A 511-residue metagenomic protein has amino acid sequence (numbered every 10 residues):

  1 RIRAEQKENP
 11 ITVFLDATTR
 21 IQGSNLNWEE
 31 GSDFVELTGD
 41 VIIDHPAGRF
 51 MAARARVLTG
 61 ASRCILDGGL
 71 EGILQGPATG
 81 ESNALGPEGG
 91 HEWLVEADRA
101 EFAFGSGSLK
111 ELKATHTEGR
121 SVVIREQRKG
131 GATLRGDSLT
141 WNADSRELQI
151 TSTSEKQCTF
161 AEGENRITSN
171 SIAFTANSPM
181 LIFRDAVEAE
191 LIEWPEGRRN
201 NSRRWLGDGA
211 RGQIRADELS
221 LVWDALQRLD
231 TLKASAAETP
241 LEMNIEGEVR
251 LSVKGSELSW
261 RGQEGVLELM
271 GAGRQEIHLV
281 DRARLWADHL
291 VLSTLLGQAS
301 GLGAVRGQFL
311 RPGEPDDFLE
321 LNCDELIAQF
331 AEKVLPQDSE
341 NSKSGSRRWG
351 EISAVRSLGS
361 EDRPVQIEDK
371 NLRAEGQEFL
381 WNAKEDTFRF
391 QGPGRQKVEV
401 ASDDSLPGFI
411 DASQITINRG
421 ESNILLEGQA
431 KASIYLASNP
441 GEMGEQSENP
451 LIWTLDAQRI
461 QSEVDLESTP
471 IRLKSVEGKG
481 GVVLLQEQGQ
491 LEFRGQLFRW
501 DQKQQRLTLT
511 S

Functional and structural regions predicted by a protein language model:
R1-S511: Mature-chain termini and adjacent capping regions
